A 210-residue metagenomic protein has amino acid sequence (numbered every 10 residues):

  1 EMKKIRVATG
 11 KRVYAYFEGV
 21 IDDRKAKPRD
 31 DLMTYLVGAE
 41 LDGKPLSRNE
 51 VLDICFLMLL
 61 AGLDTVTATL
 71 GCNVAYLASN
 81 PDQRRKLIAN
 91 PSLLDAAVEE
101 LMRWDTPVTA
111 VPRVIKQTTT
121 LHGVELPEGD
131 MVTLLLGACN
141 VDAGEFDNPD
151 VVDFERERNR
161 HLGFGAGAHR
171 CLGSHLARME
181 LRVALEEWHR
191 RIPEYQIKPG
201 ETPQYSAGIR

Functional and structural regions predicted by a protein language model:
E1-R210: Cytochrome P450
